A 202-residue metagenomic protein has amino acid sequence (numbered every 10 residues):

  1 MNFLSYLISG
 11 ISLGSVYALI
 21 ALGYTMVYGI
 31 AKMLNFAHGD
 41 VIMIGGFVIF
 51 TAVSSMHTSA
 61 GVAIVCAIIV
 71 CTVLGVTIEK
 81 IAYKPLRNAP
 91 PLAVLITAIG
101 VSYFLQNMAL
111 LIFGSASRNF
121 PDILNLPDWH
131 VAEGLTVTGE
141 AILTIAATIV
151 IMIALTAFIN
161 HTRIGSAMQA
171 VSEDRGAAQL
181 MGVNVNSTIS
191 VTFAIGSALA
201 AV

Functional and structural regions predicted by a protein language model:
F3-S54, T77-R87, A93, S187: Single transmembrane alpha-helix segments in multi-pass membrane proteins
L13, L135-V202: Helix-loop-helix "hairpin" substructures at the membrane interface of multi-pass membrane proteins
Y17-A21, V41, G45-I49, A63 (+10 more regions): Alpha-helical transmembrane segments in multi-pass membrane proteins
Y24, H57-V101, M108: Alpha-helical transmembrane segments within multi-pass membrane transporters and channels
Y24-I30, I49, L74-K80, V101 (+5 more regions): Alpha-helical transmembrane segments of polytopic integral membrane proteins, especially the permease/helical cores
N35, S59, E173-R175: Short loop-to-helix capping motifs
Y83-N88, D122, W129, A167-L180: Short amphipathic alpha-helical coupling elements at transmembrane boundaries
P85-L86, P91-H161, T188: Transmembrane helix-bundle core of multi-pass membrane transporters and related energy-transducing complexes
